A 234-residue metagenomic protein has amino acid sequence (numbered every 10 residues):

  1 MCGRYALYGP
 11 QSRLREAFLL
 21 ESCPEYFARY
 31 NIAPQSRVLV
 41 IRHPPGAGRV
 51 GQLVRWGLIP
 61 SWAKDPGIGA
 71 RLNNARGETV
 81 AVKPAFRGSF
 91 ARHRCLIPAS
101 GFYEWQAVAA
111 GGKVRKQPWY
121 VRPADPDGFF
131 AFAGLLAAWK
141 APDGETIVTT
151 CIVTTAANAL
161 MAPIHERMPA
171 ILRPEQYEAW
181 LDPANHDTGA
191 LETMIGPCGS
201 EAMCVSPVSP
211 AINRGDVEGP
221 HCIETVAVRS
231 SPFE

Functional and structural regions predicted by a protein language model:
M1-E234: Short linear sequence motif anchored by a di-proline
